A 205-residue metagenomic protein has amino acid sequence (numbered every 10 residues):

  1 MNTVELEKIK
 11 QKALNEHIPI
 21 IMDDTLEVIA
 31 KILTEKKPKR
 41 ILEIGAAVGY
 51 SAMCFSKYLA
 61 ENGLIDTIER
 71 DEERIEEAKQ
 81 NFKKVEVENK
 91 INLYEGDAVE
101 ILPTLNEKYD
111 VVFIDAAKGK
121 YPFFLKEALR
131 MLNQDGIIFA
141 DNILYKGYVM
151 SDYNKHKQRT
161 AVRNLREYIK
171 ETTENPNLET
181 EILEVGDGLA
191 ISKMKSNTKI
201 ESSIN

Functional and structural regions predicted by a protein language model:
M1-V111, A116-F139, I143-N205: A short alpha-helical cap/connector motif
